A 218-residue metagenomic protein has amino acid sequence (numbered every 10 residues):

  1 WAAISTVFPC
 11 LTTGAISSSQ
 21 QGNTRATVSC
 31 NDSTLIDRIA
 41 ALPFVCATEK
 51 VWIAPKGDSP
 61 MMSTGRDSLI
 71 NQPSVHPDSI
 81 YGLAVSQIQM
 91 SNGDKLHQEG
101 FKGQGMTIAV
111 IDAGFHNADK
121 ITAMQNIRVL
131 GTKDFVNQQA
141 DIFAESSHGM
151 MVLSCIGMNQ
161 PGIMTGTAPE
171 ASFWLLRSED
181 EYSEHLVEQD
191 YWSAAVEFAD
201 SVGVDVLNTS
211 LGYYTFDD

Functional and structural regions predicted by a protein language model:
W1-I4, D32-L35, I88, N92 (+2 more regions): Stable alpha-helical elements in mature extracytoplasmic
V7-I88, D94-H97: Autoinhibitory propeptides
P9-C10, V152, A199: N-terminal cofactor/phosphate-binding cores enriched in small/glycine residues, especially glycine-rich loops such as
S18, D37, E99-F101, T165-G166 (+1 more regions): A general structural signal for short secondary-structure junctions and capping/turn motifs
I53, S178, G212: Short, ordered loop/turn segments at secondary-structure junctions
G57, T215-F216: Short glycine-rich, flexible loops that bind phosphorylated cofactors or substrates
D94-E188, V202-D205, F216: Subtilisin-like serine protease catalytic core
A194-S201, T209, T215: Hydrophobic, small-residue-rich alpha-helical packing segments that form membrane-like cores
